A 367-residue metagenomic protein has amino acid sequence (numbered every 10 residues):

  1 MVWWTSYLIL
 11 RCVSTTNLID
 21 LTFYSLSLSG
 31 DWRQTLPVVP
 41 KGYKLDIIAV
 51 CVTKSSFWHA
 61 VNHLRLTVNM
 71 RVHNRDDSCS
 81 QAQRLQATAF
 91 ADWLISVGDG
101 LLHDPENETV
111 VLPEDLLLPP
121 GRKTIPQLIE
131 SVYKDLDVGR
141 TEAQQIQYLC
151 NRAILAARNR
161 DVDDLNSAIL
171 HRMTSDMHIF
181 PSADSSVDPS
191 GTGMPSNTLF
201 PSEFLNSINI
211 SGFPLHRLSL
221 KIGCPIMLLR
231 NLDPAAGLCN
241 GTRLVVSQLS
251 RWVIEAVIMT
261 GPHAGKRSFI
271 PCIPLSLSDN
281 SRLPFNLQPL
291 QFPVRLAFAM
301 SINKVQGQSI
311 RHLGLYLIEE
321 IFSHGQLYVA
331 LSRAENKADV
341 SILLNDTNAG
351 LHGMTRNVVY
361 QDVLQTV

Functional and structural regions predicted by a protein language model:
M1-V367: RecA-like helicase/translocase P-loop NTPase motor core
